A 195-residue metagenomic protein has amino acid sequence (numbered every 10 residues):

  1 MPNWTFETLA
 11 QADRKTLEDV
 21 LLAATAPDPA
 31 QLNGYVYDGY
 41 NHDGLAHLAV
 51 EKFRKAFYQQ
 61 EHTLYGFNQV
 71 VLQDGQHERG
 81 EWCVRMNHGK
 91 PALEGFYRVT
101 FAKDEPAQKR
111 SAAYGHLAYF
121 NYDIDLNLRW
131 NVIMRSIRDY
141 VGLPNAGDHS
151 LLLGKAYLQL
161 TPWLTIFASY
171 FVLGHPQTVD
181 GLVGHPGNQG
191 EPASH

Functional and structural regions predicted by a protein language model:
M1-H195: Soluble ligand-binding/transfer domains with enclosed cavities or grooves
